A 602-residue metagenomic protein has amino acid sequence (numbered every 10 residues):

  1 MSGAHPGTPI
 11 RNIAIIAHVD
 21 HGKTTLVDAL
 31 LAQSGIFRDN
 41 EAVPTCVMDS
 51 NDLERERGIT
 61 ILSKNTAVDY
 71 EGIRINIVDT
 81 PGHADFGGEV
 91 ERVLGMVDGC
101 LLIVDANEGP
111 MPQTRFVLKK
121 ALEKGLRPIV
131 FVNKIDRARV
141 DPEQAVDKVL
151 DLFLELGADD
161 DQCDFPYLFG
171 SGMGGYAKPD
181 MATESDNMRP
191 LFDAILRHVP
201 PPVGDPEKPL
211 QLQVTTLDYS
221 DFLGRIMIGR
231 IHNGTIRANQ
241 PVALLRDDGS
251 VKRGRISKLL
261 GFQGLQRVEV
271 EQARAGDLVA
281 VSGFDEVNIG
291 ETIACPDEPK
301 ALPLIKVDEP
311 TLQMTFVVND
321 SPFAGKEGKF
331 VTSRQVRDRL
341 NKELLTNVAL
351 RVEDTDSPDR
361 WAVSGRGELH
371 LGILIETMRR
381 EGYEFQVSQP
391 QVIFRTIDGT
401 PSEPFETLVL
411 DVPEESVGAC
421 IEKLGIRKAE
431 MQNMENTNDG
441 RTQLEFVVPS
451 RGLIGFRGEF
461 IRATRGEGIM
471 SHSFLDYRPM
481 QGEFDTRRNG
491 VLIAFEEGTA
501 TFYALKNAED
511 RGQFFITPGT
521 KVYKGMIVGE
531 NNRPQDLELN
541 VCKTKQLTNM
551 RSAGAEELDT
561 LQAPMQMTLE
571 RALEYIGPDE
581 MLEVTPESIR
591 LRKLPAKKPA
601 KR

Functional and structural regions predicted by a protein language model:
M1-V104, E108, Q144, K148 (+1 more regions): P-loop NTPase switch module centered on the Walker A-proximal segment
D20, L26, G58, I77-D79 (+17 more regions): Residue-level signature of catalytic and energy-coupling elements of molecular machines, predominantly ATP/GTP-dependent
P44, E71-I75, G95-L101, V130 (+2 more regions): Gly-rich Lys/Arg/Thr-decorated short loops/hinges at beta-loop-alpha junctions or inter-strand turns that position
V90-V104, G109-F153: Conserved P-loop NTPase nucleotide-binding/switch module
R127, R137-R197: Canonical P-loop GTPase G-domain recognition
D164-P166, D186, P190-R197, R225-R602: Accessory interaction regions appended to the cores of large information-processing enzymes
L212, Y219-G224: A contiguous, basic/glycine-rich beta-loop/short-helix subdomain that forms a polymer-engagement track
